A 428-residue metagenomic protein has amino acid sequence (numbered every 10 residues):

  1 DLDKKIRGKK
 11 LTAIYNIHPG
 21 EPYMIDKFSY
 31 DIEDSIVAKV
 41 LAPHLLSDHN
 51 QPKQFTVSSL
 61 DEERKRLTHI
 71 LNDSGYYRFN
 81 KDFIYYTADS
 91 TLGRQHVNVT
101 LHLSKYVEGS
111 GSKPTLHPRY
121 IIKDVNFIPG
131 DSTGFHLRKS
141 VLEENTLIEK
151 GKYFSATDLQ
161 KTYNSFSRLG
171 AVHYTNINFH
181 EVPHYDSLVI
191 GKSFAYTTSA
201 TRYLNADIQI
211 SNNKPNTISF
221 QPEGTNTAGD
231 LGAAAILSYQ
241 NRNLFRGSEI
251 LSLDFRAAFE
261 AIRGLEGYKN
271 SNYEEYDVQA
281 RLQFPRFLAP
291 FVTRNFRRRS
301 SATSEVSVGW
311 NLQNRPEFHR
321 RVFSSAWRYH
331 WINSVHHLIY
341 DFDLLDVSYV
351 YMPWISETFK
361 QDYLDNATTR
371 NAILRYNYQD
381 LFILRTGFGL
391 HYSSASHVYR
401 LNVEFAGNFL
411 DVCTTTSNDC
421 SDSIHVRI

Functional and structural regions predicted by a protein language model:
D1-N226, R256, N295: Periplasmic polypeptide-binding modules associated with outer-membrane biogenesis and secretion
T12-N16, S29, N98-H102, N205-Q209 (+6 more regions): Beta-strand secondary-structure signal
D61, H136, Y153-Q160, L169 (+10 more regions): Conserved structured core elements
D73, T217, Y268-I428: Transmembrane beta-strand segments of outer-membrane beta-barrel domains in Gram-negative and organellar OMPs
H96-N98, E143, K161, T201-N205 (+6 more regions): Transmembrane beta-barrel architecture of outer membranes
T146, N216-N226, A235-L237, S248-G267 (+3 more regions): Transmembrane beta-strand segments that form the barrel wall of outer-membrane beta-barrel proteins
L169-H173, I210-N216, N241-I250, A289-P290 (+1 more regions): Secondary-structure transition/capping motifs at alpha-helix termini and the adjoining loop/turn into the next element
I190, E260-I262, E275: Surface-exposed intrinsically disordered loops and tails
